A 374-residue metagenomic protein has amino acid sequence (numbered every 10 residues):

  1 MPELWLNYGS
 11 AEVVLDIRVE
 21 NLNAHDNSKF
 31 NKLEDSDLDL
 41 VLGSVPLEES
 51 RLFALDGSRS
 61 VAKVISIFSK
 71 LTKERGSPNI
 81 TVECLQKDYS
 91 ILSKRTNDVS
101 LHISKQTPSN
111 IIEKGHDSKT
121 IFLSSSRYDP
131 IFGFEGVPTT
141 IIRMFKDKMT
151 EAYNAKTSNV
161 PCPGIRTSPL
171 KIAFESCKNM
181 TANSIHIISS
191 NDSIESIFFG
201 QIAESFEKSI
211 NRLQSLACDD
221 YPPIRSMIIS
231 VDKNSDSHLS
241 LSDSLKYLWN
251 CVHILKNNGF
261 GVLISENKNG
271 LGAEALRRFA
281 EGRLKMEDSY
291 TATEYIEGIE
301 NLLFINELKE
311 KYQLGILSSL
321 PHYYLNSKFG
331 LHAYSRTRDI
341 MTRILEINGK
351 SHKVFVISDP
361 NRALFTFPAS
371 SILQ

Functional and structural regions predicted by a protein language model:
M1-S36: N-terminal amphipathic/basic leader segments beginning at the initiator methionine
N31-D35, S100-S109, Q201-E204, L331-I340: Short acidic-hydrophobic, aromatic-tinged amphipathic segments that line or gate anion-handling sites
G43-V61, N79-L85, I228-S230: Short glycine-rich or small-residue beta-strand-to-loop segments that form or flank ligand, phosphate, metal/Fe-S
L52-A54, I121-L123, R225-S230, V262 (+1 more regions): Structural motif
L55-N79, S244-L255, V262: Histidine-anchored nucleotide/phosphate-binding helix
A62-N110: Well-ordered mid-protein domain cores that form the structural environment of catalytic cofactors
S100-K233, S237, K246-Y247, C251-L255: Conserved, well-structured core segments that form the ligand-binding/active-site neighborhood of functional domains
W249-Q374: C-terminal non-catalytic interaction/assembly regions of soluble proteins
